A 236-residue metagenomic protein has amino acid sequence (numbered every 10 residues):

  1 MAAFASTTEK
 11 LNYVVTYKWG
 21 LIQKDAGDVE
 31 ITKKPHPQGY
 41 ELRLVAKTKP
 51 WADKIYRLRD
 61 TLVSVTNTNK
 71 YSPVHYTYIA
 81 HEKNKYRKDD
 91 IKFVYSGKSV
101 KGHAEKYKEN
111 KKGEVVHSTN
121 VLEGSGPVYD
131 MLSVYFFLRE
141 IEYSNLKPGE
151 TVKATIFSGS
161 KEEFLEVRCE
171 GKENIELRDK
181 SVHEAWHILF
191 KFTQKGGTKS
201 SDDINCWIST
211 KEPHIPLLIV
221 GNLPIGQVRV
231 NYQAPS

Functional and structural regions predicted by a protein language model:
M1-G97, E140-S236: Acidic, serine/threonine-rich low-complexity disordered tracts
I91-F136: Hydrophobic, well-structured mid-protein blocks that either form specific transmembrane helices
